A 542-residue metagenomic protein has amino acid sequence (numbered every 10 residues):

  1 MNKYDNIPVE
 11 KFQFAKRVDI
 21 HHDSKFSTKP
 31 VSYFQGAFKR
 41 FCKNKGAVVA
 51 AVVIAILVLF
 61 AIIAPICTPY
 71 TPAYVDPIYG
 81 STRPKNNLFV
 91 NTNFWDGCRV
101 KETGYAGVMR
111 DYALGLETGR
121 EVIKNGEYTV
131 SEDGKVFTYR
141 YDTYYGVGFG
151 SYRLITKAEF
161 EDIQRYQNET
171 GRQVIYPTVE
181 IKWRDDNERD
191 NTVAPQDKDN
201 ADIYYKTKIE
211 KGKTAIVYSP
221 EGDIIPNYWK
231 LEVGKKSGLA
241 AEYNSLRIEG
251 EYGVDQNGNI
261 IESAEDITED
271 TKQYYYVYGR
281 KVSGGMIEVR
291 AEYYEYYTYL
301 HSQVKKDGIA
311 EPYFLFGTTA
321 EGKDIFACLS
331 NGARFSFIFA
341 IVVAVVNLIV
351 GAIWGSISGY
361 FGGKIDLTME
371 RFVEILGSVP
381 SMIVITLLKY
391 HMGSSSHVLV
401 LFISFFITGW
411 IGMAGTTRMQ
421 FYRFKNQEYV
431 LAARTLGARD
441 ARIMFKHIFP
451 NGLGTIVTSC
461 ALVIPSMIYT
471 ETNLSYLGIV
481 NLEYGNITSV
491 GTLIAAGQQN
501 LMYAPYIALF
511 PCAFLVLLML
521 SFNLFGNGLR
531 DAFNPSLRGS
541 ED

Functional and structural regions predicted by a protein language model:
M1-K43, I63-E321: Membrane-topology segments of multi-pass transport proteins
N44-K45, A504: Short loop-to-helix capping motifs
G46-C67, V516: Short, strongly hydrophobic transmembrane alpha-helices
V48-V49, V75, V384, D531: General alpha-helical segment detector with a strong preference for membrane-spanning helices and helix-boundary regions
T318-D542: Alpha-helical transmembrane segments of integral membrane proteins, especially multi-pass inner/plasma-membrane
